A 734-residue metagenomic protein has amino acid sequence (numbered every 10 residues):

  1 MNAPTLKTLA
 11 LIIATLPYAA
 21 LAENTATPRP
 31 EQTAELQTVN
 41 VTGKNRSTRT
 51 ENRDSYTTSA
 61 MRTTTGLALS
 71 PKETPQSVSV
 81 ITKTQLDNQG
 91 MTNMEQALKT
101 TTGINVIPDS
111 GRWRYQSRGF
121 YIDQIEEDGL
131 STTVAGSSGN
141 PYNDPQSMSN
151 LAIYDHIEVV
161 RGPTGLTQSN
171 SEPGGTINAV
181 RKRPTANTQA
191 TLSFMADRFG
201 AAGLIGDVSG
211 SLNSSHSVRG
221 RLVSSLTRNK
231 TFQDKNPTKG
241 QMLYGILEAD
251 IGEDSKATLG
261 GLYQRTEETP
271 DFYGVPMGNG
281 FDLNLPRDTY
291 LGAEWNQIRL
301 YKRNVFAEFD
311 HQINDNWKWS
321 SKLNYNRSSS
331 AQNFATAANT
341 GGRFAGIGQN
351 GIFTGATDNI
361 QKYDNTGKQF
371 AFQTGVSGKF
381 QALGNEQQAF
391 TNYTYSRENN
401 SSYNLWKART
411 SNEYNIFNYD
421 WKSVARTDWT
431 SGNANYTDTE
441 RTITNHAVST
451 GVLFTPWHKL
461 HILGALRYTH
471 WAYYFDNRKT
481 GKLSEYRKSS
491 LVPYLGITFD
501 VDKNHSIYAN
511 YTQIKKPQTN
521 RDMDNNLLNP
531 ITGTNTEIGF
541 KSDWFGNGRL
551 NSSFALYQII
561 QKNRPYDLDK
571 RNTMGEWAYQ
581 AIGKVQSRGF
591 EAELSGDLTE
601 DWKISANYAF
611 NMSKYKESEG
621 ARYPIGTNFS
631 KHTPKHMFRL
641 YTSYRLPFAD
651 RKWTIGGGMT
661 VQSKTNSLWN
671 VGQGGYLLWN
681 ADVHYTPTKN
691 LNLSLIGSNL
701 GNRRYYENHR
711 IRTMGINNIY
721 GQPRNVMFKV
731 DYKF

Functional and structural regions predicted by a protein language model:
L36-N187, I514, I538: Acidic, small-polar-rich N-terminal luminal/periplasmic segments of exported/outer-membrane proteins
A152-D155, L166-G245, I251-K256, R303 (+2 more regions): Outer-membrane beta-barrel translocator/receptor signature
T227-T231, Y244-Q312, Y325-G367, S411-T437 (+3 more regions): Acidic/polar loop-and-plug regions of large Gram-negative outer-membrane beta-barrel proteins
D250, G367-Q369, E386-E398, T439-Q561 (+1 more regions): Structural signature of Gram-negative outer-membrane beta-barrels, strongest in the C-terminal barrel of TonB-dependent
V305-S328, D358-D476: Face-selective signature of the C-terminal outer-membrane beta-barrel domain
D310-N314, K318-N324, S328-T336, P530-D597 (+1 more regions): Membrane-embedded beta-barrel scaffold of Gram-negative outer-membrane proteins
H458-K459, Q580-W669, D731: Gram-negative outer-membrane beta-barrel transporters
T660-N666, H684-F734: C-terminal beta-signal and adjacent terminal beta-strands/loops of Gram-negative outer-membrane beta-barrel proteins
